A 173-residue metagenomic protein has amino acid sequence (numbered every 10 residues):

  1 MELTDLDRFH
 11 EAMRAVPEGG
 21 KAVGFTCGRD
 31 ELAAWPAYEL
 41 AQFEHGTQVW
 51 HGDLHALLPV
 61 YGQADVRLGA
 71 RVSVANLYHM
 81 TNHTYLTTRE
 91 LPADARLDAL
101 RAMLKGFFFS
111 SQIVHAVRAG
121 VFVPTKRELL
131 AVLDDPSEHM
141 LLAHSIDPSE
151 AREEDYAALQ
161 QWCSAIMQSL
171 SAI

Functional and structural regions predicted by a protein language model:
T4-L97: Conserved NTP/Mg2+-binding pocket subregion across the NTase superfamily
P59-I173: Conserved nucleotidyltransferase catalytic core and NTase-mimicking acidic/glycine-rich helix/loop elements in nucleic
